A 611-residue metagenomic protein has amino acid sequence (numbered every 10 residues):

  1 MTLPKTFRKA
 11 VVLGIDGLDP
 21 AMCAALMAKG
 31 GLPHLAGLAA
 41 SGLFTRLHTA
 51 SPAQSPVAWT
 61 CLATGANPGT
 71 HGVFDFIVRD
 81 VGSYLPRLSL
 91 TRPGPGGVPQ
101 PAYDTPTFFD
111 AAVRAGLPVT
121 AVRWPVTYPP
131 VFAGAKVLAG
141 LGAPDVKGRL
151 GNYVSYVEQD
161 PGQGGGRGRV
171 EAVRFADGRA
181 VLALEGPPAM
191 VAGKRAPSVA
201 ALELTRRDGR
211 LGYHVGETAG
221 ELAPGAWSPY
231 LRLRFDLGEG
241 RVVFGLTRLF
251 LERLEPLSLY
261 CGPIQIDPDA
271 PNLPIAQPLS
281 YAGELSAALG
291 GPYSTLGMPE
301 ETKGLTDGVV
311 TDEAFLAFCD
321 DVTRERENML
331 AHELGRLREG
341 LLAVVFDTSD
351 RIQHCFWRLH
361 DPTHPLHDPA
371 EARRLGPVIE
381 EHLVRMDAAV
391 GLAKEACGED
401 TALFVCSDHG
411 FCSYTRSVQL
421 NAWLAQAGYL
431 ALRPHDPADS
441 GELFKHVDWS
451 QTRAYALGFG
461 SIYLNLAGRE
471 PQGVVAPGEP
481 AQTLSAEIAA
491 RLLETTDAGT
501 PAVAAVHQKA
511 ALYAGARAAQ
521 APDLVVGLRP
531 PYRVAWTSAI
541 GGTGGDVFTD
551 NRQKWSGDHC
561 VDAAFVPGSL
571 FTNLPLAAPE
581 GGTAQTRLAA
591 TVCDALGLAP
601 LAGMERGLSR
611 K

Functional and structural regions predicted by a protein language model:
L3-P4, L316-L342, I352, R358-F404 (+2 more regions): A long, amphipathic alpha-helix that forms part of the scaffold/cap immediately adjacent to metal-dependent active
K5-T6, I15, G30, T45-R46 (+5 more regions): Secreted, luminal/periplasmic, and some membrane-associated catalytic domains that remodel anionic oxygen-ester
P20, G308-L316, H367-I379, G473 (+1 more regions): Glycine- and acidic
A24-H71, T120, A431: Short, structured active-site-proximal loop/turn typified by the sulfatase FGly-forming signature C/S-X-P-X-R
A39, V113, G335: Anion (oxyanion) recognition and catalysis
G42-L43, P118, W124-V126, A476-A498 (+1 more regions): C-terminal accessory region downstream of the catalytic core in glycan-modifying enzymes
P299, V345-D350: Short glycine-enriched loops at secondary-structure junctions
P530-L588: Low-complexity, glycine/alanine/valine/leucine- and proline-rich hydrophobic stretches
